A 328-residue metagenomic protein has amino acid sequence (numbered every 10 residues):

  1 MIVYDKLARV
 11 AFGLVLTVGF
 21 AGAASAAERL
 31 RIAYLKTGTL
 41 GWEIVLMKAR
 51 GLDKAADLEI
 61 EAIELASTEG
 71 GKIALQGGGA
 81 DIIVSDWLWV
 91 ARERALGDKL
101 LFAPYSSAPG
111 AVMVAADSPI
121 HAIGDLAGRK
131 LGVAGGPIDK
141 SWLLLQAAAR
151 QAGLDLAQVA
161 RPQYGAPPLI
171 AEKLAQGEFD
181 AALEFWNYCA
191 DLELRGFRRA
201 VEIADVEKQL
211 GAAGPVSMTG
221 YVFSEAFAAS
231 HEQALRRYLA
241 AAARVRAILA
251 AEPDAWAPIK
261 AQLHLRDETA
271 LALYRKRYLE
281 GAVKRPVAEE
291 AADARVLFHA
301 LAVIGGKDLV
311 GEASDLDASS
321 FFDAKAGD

Functional and structural regions predicted by a protein language model:
M1-F12: Bacterial N-terminal signal peptides that target proteins for export
A11-A21: Bacterial N-terminal signal peptides
A23-A26: Boundary at the C-terminal end of the N-terminal hydrophobic targeting segment
E28-D155, R161-Y164, K173, D180-W186 (+1 more regions): Short, glycine-/small- and polar/acidic-enriched structural segments that line small-molecule recognition paths
A55, D205-G214, E280-E290: Short, solvent-exposed loop/beta-turn-alpha elements that line the ligand-binding surface or hinge of extracytoplasmic
W87-L88, P168-A261: Pocket-lining segment of extracytoplasmic ligand-binding domains
A228-K307: Secondary-structure end/capping motifs
R295-D328: Conserved C-terminal helix/tail region of periplasmic/extracytoplasmic solute-binding proteins
